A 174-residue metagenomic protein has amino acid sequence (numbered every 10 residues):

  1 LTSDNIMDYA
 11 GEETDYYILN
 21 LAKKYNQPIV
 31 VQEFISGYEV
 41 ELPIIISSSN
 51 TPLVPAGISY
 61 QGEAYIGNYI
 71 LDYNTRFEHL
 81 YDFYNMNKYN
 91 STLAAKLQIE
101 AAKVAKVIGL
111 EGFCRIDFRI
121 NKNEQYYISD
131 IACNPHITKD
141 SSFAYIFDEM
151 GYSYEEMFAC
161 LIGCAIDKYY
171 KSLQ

Functional and structural regions predicted by a protein language model:
L1, A22, K106-I108: Short, solvent-exposed secondary-structure boundary motifs
L1-Y17: Conserved anion/nucleotide-ligand pocket segment
T2-S3, Y81-N85, T138-F143: Short small-residue beta-strand/loop micro-motif enriched in glycine and branched aliphatics
D4-N5, G37, P43-I46, G112 (+2 more regions): Glycine-centered flexibility sites
E12-T92, I99, Q125-Y127: Phosphate-binding site of ATP-dependent enzymes
N90-Q174: ATP-dependent carboxylate activation and anion-phosphoryl transfer catalytic cores that bind Mg-ATP to form
